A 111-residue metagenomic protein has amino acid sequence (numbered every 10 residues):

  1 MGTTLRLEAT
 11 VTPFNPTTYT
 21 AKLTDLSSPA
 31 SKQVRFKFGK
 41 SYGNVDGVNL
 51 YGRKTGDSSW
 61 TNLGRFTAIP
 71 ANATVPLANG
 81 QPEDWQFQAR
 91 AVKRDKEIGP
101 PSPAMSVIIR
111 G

Functional and structural regions predicted by a protein language model:
M1-I69: Long, low-complexity, charged/polar intrinsically disordered regions
L5-R6, R94-G111: Extracellular fibronectin type III
F36-K37, A68-P82: Signal that preferentially marks extracellular ectodomain short beta-strand elements of beta-sandwich modules
D46, E83-W85, P103: Core residues of folded domains in eukaryotic genome-function proteins
N62-R65, N72, P101-S106: Well-ordered beta-strand positions in beta-sheet-rich domains
V75-G99: Beta-strand-rich modules
